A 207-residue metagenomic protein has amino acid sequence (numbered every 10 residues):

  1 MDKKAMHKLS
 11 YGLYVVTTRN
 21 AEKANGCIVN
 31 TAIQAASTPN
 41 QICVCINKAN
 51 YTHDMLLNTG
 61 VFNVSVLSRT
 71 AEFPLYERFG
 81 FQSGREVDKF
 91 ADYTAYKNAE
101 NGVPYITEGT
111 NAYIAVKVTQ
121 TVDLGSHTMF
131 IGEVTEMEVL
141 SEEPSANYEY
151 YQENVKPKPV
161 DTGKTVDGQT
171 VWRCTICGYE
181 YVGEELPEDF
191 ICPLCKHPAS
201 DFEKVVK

Functional and structural regions predicted by a protein language model:
M1-I176, Y181-G183, S200, K207: Basic, polyanion-binding surface patches
G183-I191: Short linker/helix segments within small regulatory modules
E188, K204-K207: Proline- and acidic/polar-enriched loop/turn elements at helix boundaries
P193-D201: Iron-sulfur cluster-binding cysteine motifs and their immediate structural context in ferredoxin-like electron-transfer
